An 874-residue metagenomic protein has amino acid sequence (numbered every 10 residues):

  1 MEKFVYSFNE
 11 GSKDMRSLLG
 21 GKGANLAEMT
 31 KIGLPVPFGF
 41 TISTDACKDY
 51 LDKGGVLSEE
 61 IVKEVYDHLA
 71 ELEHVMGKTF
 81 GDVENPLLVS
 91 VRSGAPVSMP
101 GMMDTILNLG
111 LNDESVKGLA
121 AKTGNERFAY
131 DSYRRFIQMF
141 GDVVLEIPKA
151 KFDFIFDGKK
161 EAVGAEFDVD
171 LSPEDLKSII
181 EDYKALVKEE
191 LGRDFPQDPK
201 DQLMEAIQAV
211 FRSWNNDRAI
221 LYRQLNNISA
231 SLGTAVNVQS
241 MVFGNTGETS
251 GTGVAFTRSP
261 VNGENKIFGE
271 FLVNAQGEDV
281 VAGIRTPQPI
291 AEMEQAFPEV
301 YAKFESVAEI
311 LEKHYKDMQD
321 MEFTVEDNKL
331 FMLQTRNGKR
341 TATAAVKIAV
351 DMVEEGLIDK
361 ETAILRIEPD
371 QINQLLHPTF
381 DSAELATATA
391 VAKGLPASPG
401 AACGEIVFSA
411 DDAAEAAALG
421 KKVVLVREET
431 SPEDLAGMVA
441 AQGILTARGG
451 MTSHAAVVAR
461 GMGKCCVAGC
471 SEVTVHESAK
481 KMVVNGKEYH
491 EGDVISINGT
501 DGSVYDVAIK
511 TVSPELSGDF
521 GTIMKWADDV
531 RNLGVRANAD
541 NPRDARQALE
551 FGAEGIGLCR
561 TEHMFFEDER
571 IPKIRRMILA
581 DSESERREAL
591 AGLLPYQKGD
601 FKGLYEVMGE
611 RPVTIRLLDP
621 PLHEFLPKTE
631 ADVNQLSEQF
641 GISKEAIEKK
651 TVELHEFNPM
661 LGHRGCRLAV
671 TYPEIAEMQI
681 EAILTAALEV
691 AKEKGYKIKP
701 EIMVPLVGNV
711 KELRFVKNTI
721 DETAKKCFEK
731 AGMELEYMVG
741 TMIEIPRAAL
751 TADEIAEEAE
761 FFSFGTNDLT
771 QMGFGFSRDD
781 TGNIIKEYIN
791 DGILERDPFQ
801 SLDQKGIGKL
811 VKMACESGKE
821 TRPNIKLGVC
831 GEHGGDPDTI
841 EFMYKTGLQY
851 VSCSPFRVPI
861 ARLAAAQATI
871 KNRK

Functional and structural regions predicted by a protein language model:
M1-A388, A414-E415, K421-V424, S431-A436 (+12 more regions): Nucleotide/phosphate-binding sheet-loop regions of phosphoryl- and nucleotidyl-transfer enzymes
F40, A447-G449, A468-S471, C559 (+2 more regions): Short beta->alpha connector loops at strand-helix junctions that form conserved, small/polar/Pro-enriched
A70, H74-D82, M482-V484, K692 (+1 more regions): Short mixed-charge
R92-S93, L516, W526-K874: Conserved alpha/beta-domain cores
I207, W214, L376-F408, T522-D528 (+2 more regions): Flexible inter-domain linker/hinge segments
K329-F331, S431-V439, M451-V458, G463-H490 (+7 more regions): Glycine-rich phosphate/ribose-binding loops and adjacent secondary-structure elements that form binding surfaces
K393-E433, V484-T522: Extended, non-globular alpha-helical segments
